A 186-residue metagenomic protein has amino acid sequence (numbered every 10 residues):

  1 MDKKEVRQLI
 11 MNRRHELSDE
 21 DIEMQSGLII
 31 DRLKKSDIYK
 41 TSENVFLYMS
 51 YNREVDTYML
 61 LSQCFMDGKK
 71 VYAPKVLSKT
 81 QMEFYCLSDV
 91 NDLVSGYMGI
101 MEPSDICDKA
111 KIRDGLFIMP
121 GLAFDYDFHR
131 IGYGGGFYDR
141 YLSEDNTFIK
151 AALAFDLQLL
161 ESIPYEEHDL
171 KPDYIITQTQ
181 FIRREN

Functional and structural regions predicted by a protein language model:
M1-I112: N-terminal active-site beta-alpha-beta segment that forms phosphate/nucleotide-binding and substrate-recognition loops
T80-N186: Conserved phosphate- and dinucleotide-binding cores of soluble alpha/beta proteins, encompassing both enzyme active
